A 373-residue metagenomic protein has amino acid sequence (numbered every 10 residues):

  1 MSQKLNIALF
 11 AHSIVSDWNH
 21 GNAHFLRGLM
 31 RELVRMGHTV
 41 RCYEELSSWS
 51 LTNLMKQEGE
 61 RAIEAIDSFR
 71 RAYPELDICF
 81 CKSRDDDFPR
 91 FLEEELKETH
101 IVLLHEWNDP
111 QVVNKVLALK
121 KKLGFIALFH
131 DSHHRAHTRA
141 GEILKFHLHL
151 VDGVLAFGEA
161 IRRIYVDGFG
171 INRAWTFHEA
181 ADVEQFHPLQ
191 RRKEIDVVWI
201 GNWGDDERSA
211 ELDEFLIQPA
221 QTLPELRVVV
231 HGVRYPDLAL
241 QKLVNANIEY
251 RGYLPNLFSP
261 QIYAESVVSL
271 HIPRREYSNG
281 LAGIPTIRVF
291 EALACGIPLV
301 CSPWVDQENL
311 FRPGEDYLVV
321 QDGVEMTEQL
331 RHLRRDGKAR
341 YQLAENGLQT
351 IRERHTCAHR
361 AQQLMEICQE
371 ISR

Functional and structural regions predicted by a protein language model:
A11-S13, N19, R27-R31, R41-Y165 (+1 more regions): Extended catalytic core of nucleotide-activated donor transferases of GT-like folds
N22-L33, E214-F215, L364: Short amphipathic alpha-helix
F25-G28, E44-E45, Q241-A246, R251-G252 (+1 more regions): Catalytic binding pocket for nucleotide-activated donors in carbohydrate/polymer assembly enzymes
G28-H38, Q218-L223: A short, Lys/Arg-enriched amphipathic alpha-helix followed by its capping loop at the start of a domain
R41, V229, V300: Conserved beta-strand positions in the Rossmann-like core of class I SAM-dependent methyltransferases
N108-D109, A160-R162, Y235, L299 (+1 more regions): Alpha-helix capping/helix-boundary segments
A160, F177-A180: Carbohydrate-associated surface elements
D182-E265: Conserved catalytic-core segment of nucleotide-activated headgroup transferases in glycan assembly
